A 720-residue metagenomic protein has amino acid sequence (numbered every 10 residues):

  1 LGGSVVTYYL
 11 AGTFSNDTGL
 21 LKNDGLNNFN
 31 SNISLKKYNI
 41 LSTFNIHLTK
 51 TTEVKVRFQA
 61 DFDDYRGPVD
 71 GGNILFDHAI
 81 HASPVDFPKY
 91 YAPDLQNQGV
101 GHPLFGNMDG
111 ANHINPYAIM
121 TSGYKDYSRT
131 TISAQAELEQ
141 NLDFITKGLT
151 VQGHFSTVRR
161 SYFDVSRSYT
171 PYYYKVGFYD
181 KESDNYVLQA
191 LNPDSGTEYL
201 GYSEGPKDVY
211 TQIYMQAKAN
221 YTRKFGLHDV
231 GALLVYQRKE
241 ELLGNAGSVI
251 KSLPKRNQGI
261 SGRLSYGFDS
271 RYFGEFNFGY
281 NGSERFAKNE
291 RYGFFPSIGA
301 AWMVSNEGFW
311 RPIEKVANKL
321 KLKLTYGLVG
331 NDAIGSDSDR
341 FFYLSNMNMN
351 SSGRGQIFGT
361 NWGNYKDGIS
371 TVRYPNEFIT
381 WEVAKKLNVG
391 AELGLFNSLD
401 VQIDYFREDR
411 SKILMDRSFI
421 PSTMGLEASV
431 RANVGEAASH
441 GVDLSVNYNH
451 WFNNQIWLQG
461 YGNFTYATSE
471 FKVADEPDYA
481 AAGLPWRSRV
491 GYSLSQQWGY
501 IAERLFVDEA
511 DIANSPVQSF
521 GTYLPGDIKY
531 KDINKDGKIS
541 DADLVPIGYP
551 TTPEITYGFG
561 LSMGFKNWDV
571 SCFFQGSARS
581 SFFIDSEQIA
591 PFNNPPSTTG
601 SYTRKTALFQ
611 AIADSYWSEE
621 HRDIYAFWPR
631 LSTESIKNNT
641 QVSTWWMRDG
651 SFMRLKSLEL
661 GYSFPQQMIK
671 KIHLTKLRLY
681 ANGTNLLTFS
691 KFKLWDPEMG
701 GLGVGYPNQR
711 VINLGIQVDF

Functional and structural regions predicted by a protein language model:
L1-Y65: Transmembrane beta-barrel wall of Gram-negative outer-membrane proteins
G2-N16, S562-M563, F652-F664: Hydrophobic/aromatic-rich, well-ordered segments within soluble, folded domains that form packed cores
Y9-A11, I403, N534: Periplasmic plug
T43-T52, R57-F62, G71, D77 (+7 more regions): Extracellular/periplasmic, surface-exposed regions of secreted and cell-surface proteins
D70-G71, S338, S345, S351-S352 (+3 more regions): Conserved small-residue
Y117, S577-R678: Extracytoplasmic gating/loop element in the C-terminal half of outer-membrane beta-barrel translocons and assembly
K147, P550-I584: Glycine-rich, aromatic-lined ligand/substrate-binding cores of catalytic and carbohydrate-binding domains
